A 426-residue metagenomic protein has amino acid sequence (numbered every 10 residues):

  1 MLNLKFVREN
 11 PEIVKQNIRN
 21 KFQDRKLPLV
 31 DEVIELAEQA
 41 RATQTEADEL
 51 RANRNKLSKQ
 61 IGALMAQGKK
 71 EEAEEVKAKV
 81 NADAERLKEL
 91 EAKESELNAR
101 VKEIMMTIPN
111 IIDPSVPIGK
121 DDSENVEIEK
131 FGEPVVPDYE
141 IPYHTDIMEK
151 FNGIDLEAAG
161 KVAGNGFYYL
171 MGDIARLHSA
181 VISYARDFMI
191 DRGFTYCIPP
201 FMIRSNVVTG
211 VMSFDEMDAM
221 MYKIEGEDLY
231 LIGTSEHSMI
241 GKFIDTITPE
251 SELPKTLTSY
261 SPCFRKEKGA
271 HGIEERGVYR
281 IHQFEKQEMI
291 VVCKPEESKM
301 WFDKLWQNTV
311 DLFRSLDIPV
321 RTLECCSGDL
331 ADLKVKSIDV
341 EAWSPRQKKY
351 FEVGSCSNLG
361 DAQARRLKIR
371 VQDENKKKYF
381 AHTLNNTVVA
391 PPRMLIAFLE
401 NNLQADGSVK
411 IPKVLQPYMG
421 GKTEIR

Functional and structural regions predicted by a protein language model:
M1-P134, E149, G153: N-terminal alpha-helical targeting/anchoring segments
L27, K130-R426: TRNA-recognition modules of translation machinery and tRNA-sensing kinases, especially anticodon-binding
